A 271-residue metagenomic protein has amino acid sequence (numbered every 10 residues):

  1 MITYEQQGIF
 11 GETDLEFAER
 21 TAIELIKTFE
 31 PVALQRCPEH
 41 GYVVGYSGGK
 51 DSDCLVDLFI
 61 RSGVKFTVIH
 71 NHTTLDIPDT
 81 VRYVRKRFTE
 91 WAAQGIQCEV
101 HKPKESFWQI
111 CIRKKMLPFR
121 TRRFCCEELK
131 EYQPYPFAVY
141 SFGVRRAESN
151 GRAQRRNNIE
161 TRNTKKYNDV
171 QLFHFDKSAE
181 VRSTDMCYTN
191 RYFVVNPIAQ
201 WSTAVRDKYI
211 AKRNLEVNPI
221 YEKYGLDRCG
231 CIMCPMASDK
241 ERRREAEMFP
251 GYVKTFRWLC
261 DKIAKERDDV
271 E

Functional and structural regions predicted by a protein language model:
M1-E271: Nucleotide-activated chemistry modules centered on ATP-dependent adenylation/adenylyltransferase
